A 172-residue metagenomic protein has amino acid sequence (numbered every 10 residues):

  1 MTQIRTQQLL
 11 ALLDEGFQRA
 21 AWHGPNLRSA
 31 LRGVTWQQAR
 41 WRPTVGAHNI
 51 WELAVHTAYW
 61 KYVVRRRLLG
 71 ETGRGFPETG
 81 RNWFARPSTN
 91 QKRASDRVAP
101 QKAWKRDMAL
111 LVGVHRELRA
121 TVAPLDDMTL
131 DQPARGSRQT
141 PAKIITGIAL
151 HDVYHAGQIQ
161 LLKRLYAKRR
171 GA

Functional and structural regions predicted by a protein language model:
M1-G24, R28-L31, W36-N90, P133-A172: Short, contiguous alpha-helical
R86-Q132, K143-I148: Acidic/histidine-rich alpha-helical segments that form the ligand environment of transition-metal centers
